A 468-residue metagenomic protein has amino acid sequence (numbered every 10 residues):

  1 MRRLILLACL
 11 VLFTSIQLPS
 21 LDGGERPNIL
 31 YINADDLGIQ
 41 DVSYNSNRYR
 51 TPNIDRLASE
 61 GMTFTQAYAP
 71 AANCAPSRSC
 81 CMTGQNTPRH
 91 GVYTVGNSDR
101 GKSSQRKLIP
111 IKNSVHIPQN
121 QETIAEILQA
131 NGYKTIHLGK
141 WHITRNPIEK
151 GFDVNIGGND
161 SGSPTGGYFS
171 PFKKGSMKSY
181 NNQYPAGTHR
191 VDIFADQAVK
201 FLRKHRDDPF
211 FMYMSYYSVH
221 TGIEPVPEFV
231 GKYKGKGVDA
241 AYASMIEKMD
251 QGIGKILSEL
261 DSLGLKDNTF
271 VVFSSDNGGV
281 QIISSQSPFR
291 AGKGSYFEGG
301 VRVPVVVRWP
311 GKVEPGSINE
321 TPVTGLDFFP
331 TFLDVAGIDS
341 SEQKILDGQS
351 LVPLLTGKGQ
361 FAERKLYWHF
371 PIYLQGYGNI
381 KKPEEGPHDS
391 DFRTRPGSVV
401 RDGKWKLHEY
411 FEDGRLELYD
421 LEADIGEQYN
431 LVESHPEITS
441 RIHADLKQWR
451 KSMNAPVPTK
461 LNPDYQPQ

Functional and structural regions predicted by a protein language model:
R2, L7, L18-E417, A423-K451 (+1 more regions): Formylglycine-dependent sulfatase
V11-L12: Repetitive helical segments and hydrophobic/amphipathic motifs
